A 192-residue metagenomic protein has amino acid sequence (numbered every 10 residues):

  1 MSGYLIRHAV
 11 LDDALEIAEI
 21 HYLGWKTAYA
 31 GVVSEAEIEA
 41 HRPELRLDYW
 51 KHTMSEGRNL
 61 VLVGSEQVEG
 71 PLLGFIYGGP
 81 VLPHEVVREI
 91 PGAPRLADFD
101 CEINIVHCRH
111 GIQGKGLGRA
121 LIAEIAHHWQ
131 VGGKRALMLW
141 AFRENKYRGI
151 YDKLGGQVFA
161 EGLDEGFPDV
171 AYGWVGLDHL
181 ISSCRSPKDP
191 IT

Functional and structural regions predicted by a protein language model:
M1-L15, D178-T192: Conserved N-terminal entry element of GNAT/NAT acetyltransferase domains
I6, I103, D169-Y172: Hydrophobic residues on conserved beta-strands that form the core of alpha/beta folds
H8-L11, Y22-V32, E37-G111, I122-E124 (+2 more regions): Acetyl-CoA-dependent GNAT
I17, H21: Hydrophobic pocket/interface hotspot
R109-G111, K115, R143-E144: Active-site acidic-Proline motif in GNAT/NAT acetyltransferases
R119, R143-A160, E165-P168: Conserved active-site alpha-helix within GNAT-family acetyltransferase domains
W129-F142: Conserved GNAT acetyl-CoA-binding A-motif
